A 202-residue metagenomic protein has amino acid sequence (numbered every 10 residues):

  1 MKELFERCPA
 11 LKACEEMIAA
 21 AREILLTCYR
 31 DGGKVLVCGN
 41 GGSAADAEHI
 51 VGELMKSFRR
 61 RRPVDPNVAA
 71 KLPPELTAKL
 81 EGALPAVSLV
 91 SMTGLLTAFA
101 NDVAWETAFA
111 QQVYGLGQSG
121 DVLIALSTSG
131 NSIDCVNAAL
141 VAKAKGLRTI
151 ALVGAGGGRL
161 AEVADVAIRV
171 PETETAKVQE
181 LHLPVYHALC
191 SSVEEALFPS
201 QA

Functional and structural regions predicted by a protein language model:
M1-A13: Generic N-terminal amphipathic, Lys/Arg-enriched alpha-helix
A10-D31: A short, well-structured juxtamembrane/interface segment
T27-L116: Glycine-rich, small/polar surface segments that engage phosphate groups of diverse ligands
G32-G33, G120, G146: Glycine-centered short loops/turns at secondary-structure junctions
A44-E48, N131-A138, L160: Short glycine/serine/threonine-rich phosphate/pyrophosphate-binding segments that cradle anionic phosphate groups
G115, A176-A202: A charged, well-structured terminal subsegment
S127, V153, I168-A176: Short beta->alpha connector loops at strand-helix junctions that form conserved, small/polar/Pro-enriched
L152-A164: Short, glycine/polar-rich helix-capping loops at beta-to-alpha or helix-loop-helix junctions that flank or form
